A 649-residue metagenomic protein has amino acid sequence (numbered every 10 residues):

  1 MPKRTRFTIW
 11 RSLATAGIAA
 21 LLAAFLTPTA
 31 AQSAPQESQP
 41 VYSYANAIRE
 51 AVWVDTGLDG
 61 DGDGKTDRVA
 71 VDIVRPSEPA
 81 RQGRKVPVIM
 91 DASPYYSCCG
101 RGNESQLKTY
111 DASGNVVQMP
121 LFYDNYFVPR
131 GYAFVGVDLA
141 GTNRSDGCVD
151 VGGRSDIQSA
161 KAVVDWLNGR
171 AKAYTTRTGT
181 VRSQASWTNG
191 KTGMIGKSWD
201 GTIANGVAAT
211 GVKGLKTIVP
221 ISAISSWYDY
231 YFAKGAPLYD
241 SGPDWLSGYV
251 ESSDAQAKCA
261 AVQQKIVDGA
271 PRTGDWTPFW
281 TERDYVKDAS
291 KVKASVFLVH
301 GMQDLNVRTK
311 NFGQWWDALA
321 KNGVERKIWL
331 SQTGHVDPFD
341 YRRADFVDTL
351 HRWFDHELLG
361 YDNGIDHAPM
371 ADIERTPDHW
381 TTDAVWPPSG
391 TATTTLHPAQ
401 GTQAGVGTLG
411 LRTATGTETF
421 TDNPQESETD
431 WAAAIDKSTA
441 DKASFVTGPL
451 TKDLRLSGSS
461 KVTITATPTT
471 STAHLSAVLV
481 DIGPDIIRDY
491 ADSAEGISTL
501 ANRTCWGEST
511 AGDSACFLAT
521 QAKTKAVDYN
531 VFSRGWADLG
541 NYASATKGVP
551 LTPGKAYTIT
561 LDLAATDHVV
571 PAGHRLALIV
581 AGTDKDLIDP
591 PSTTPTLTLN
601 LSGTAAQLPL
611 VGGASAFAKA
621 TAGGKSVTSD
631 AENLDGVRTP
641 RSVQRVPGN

Functional and structural regions predicted by a protein language model:
P2-S33: Secretory targeting and sorting signals
P35-S38, Y341-N649: C-terminal, loop-rich substrate-recognition/catalytic regions characterized by aromatic stacking residues
S38-R84, L450: N-terminal cap/lid segment of alpha/beta-hydrolase-fold proteins
Q39, L58-D59, G64-D67, G100-R101 (+10 more regions): Accessory cap/linker subdomain of secreted extracellular hydrolases
R84-P94: Short beta-strand element of the alpha/beta-hydrolase
N143-A162, A171, P338-F346: Catalytic nucleophile-loop/oxyanion-hole region of alpha/beta-hydrolase and closely related hydrolase-like folds
V292, L298-H300: Short beta-strand/loop motif that positions the catalytic acidic residue of the alpha/beta-hydrolase fold
L305-N311: Conserved alpha/beta-hydrolase "acid-adjacent" motif
